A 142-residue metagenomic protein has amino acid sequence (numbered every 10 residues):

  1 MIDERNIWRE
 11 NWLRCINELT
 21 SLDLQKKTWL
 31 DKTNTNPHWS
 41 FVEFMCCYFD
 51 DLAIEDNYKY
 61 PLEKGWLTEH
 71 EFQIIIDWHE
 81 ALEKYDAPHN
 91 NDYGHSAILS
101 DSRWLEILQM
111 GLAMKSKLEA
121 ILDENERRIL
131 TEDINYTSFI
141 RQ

Functional and structural regions predicted by a protein language model:
M1-D56: Short terminal alpha-helical segments
M1-R5, I134-Q142: Short amphipathic alpha-helical segments
R5, R9, R14, R103 (+3 more regions): Arginine residue identity/basic-tract feature
S21-L22, A53, E119-L122, E126: Glycine-centered secondary-structure boundary/capping sites
F41, F49-A53, E83-A87, E119 (+1 more regions): Short alpha-helix boundary/capping elements
D56-E119, D123: Amphipathic protein-protein interaction modules
L122-F139: Short linear, low-complexity motifs centered on an aromatic residue
